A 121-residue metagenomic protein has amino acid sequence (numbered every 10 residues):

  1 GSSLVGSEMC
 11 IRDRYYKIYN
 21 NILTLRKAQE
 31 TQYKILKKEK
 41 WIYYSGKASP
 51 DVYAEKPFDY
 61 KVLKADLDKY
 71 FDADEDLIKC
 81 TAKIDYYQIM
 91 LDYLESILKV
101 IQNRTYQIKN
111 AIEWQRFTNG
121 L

Functional and structural regions predicted by a protein language model:
G1-G6, C10-I11: Single conserved hydrophobic/aromatic residue that forms the stacking wall/gate of nucleotide- or nucleobase-binding
G1-S2, I35, V100, L121: A generic "cationic amphipathic patch" detector
Y15-I18: N-terminal assembly/attachment segments of tailed bacteriophage virion structural proteins
L23-I35, D72-E113: Long amphipathic alpha-helical coiled-coil segments
K34-K79: Extended, amphipathic alpha-helical coiled-coil scaffold segments used for oligomerization/tethering in eukaryotic
W114-L121: Short acidic DE-rich linear segments
